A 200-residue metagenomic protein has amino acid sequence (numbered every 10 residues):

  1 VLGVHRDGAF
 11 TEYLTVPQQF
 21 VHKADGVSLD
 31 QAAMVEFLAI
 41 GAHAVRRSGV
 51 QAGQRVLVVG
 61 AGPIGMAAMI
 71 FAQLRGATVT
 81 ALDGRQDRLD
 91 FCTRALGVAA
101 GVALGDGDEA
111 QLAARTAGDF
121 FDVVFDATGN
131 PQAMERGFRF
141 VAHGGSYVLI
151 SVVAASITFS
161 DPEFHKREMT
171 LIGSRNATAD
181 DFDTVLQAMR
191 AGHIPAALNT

Functional and structural regions predicted by a protein language model:
V1-V21: Glycine-rich phosphate/adenylate-binding loop and adjacent beta-alpha elements of nucleotide- or dinucleotide-binding
T11, G53, V98, F120-F121 (+1 more regions): Local beta-strand N-terminus motif with an aromatic residue
Y13, A33, L57-A61, A81-L82 (+5 more regions): Glycine- and other small-residue-rich loops at beta-strand/loop junctions that grip anionic moieties
H22, T80, S146-V148, I172: Structural detector of well-ordered beta-strand residues that form the stable sheet scaffold of enzyme domains
V27-D106: Mid-domain Rossmann-like dinucleotide-binding core that forms the NAD(H)/NADP(H) cofactor-binding site
S48, D90-T170: Glycine-rich cofactor phosphate-binding loops and adjacent beta1-alpha1 units of small-molecule cofactor enzyme domains
R85, V153, A177: Residues in the short beta-alpha loop(s) of Rossmann-like NAD(P)-binding domains
I172-R175, Q187-T200: Glycine- and charged-residue-rich phosphate/anionic-cofactor binding loop of Rossmann-like
